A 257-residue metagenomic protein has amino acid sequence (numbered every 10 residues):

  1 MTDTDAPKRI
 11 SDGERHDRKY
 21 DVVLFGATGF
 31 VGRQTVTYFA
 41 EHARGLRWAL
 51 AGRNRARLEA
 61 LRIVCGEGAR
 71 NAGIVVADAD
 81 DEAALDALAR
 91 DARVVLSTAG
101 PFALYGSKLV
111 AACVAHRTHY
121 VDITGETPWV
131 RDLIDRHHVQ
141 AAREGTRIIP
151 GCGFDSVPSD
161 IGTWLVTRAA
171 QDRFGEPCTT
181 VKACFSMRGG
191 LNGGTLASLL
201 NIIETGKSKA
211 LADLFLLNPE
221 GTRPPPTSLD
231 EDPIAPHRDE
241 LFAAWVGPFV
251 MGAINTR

Functional and structural regions predicted by a protein language model:
Y20-E41: N-terminal Rossmann NAD(P)H-binding glycine-rich loop of SDR-like oxidoreductase domains
R44-R57: Conserved glycine-rich Rossmann-like NAD(P)H-binding loop of the short-chain dehydrogenase/reductase
L61-A69: Short, conserved SAM-binding/catalytic segment of Class I S-adenosyl-L-methionine-dependent methyltransferases
V75-Y105: Conserved Rossmann-fold cofactor-binding substructure of NAD(P)-dependent oxidoreductases
P101, A112-V130: ADP-ribose/adenylate-binding Rossmann-like module
T124-T146: Rossmann-fold NAD(P)-binding glycine/threonine-rich loop
Q140, E144-M187: Adenosine-phosphate binding glycine-rich loop
R168-R257: Active-site-lining helix/loop region of Rossmann-like oxidoreductase modules
